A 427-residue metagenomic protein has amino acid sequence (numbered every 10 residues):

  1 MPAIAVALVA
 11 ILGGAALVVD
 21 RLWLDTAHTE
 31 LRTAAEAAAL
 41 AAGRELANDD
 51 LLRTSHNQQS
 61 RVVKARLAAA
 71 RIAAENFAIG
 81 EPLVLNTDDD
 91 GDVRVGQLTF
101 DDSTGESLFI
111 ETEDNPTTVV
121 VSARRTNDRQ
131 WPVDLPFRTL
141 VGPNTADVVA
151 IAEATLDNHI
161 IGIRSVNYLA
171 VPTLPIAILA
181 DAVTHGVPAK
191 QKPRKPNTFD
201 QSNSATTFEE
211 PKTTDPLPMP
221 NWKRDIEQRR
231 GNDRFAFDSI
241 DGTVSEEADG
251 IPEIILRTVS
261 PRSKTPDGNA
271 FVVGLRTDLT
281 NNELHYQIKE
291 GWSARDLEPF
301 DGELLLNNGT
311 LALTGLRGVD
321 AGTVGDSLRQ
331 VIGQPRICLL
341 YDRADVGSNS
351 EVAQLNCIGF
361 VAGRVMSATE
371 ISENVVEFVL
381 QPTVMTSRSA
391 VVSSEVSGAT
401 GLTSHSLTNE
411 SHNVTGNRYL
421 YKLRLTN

Functional and structural regions predicted by a protein language model:
M1-R71: Alpha-helical assembly-interface signal, strongest on the long, hydrophobic N-terminal helix that forms
V9-A10, R124-D128: Short, positively charged
D49-T54, A78-D89: Surface-exposed patches in mature extracellular/periplasmic domains of secreted proteins
R53-Q59, L67, N86, T99-V120 (+1 more regions): N-linked glycosylation sequons
I72, D90-R94: Loop-rich non-cytosolic ectodomains and luminal regions
A74-N76: Long, low-complexity intrinsically disordered regions enriched in Ser/Thr/Pro/Gly
